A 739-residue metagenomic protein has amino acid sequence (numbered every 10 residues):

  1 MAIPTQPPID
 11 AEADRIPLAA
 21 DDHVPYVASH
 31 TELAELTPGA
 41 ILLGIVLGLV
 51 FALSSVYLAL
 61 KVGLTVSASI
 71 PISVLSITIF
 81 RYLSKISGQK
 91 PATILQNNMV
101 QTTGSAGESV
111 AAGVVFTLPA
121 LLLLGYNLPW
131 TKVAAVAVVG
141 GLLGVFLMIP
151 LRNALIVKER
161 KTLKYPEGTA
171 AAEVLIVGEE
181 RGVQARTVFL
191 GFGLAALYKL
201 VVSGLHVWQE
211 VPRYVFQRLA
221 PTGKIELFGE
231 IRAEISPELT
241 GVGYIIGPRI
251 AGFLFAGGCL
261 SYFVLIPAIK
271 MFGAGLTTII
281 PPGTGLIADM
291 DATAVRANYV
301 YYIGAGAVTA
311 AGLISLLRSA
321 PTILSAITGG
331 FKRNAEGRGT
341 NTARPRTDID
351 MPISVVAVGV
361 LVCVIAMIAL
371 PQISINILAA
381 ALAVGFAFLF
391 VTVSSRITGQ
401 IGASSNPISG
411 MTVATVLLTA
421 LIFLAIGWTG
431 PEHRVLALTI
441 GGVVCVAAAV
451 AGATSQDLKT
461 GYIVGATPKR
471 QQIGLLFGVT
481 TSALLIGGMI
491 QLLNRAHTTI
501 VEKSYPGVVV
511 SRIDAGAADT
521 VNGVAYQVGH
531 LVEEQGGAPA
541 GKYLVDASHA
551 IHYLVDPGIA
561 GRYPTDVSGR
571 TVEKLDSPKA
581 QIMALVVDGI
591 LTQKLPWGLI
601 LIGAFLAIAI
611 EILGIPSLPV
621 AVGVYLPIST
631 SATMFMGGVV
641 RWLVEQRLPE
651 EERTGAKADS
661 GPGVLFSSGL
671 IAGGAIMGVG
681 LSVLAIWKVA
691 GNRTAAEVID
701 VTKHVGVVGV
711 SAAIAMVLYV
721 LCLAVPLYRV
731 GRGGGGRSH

Functional and structural regions predicted by a protein language model:
M1-H739: Alpha-helical multipass membrane-protein architecture
